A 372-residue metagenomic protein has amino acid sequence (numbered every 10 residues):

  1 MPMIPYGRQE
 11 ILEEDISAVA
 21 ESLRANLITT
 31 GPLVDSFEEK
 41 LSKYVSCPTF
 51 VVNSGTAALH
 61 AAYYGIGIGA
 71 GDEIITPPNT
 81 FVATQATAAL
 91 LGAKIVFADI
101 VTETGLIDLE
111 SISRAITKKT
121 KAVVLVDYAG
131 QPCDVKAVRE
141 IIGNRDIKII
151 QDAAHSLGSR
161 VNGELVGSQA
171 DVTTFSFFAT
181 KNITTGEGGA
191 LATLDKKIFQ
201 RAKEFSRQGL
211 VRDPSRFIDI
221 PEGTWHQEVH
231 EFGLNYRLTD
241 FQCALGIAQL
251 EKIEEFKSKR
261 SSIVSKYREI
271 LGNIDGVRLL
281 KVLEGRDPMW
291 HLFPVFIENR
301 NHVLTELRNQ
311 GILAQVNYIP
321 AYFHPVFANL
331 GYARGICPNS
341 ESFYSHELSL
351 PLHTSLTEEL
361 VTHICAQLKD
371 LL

Functional and structural regions predicted by a protein language model:
M1-I28, P32, Q227-H230, P351: N-terminal "arm"/small-domain region of PLP-dependent enzymes with the aminotransferase-like
L27-E73, T87-L91, F97-D99, E164: Phosphate-binding glycine-rich loop
D35-E39, S46-C47, D99, E110 (+4 more regions): PLP-dependent aminotransferase class I/II
A70, T76, F97, I149-Q151 (+1 more regions): Hydrophobic residues in well-ordered beta-strands that form the structural core
T80-T84: Conserved coil-to-alpha-helix start sites within the AMP-binding
A86-A88, I141, L165, F241: Hydrophobic/aromatic ligand-binding patch that stacks against planar heteroaromatic rings of cofactors or nucleotides
L91, N144-R145, Q310: Helix C-cap/helix->beta junction micro-motif
E103-T185, A190-Q200: Active-site phosphate-binding strand-loop segment of PLP-dependent enzymes
